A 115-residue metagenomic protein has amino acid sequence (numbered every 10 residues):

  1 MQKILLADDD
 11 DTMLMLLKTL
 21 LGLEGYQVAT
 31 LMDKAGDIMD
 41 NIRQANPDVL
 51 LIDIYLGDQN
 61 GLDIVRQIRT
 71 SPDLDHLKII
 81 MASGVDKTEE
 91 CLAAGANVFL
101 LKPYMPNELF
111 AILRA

Functional and structural regions predicted by a protein language model:
D8: Conserved acidic carboxylate
D11-A29: Two-component/phosphorelay signaling modules centered on CheY-like receiver
L31-V49: Acidic, metal-coordinating helix/loop segments flanking the phosphotransfer/catalytic sites of two-component signaling
D53: Active-site residues of response regulator receiver
G57: The feature encodes the CheY-like receiver
L62-D75: Short amphipathic alpha-helix used as the core "switch/output" element in two-component signaling
D63, V85-L100, E108-A111: Alpha4 helix (beta4-alpha4-beta5 surface) of REC/receiver domains from two-component response regulators
